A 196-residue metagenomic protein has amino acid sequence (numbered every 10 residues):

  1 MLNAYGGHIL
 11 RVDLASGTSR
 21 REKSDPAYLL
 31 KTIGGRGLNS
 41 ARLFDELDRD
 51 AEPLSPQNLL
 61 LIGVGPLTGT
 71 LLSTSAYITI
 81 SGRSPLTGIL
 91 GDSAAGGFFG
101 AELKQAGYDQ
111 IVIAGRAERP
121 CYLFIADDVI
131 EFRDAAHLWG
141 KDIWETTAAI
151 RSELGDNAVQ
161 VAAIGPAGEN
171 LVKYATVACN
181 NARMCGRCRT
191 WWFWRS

Functional and structural regions predicted by a protein language model:
M1-T32, R36, A41, D45: N-terminal basic/disordered segments at the start of proteins
L2, V12, R36, D92 (+4 more regions): Generic structural signal for well-ordered, non-membrane alpha-helical segments in soluble metabolic enzymes
R20, T70-S73, L171-K173: Short helix/loop capping segments that flank catalytic or ligand/cofactor-binding pockets
K23, I62-P66, D134, G165: Pocket-edge structural micro-motifs
P26-A27, Y77-I78, A178-N180: Short, solvent-exposed amphipathic alpha-helical segments in soluble enzyme and RNA/protein-processing domains
S40-S75: Conserved oxyanion/phosphate-binding beta-strand-loop segments in alpha/beta enzyme cores
T70-I113: Internal mixed beta-strand/loop scaffold within catalytic domains of large alpha/beta enzymes
G100-S196: Active-site cavity-forming subdomains of large catalytic enzyme subunits
